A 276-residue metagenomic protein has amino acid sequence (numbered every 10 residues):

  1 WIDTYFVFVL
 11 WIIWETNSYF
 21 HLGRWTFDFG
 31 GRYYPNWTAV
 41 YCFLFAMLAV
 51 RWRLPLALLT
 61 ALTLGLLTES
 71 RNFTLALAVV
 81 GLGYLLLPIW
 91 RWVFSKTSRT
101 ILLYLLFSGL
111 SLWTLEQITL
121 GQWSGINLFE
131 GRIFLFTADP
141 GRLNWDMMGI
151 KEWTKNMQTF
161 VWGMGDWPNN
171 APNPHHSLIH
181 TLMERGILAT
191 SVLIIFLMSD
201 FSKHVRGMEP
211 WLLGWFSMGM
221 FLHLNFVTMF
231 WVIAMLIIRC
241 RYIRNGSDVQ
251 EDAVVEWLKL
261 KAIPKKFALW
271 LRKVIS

Functional and structural regions predicted by a protein language model:
W1-L22, G31-W90, I195: Alpha-helical transmembrane segments of multi-pass inner-membrane proteins
F8-W14, A61-L67, S108-T114, L213-L224: Aromatic-anchored segments of alpha-helical transmembrane domains
T26-C42, L182-G186, F221-F230: Membrane-interface micro-motifs in multi-pass membrane enzymes
R53-L58, N72-L77, R206-W211, N225-V232: Short, aromatic-rich membrane-interface segments at the entry and exit of alpha-helical transmembrane domains
L67-T68, Y84-I133, E152-K155: A membrane-periplasm/extracellular boundary helix in multi-pass inner-membrane enzymes that assemble envelope glycans
R99, E184-M220, A234-S247: Hydrophobic transmembrane alpha-helices and their immediate junctions
I126, E130-R185: Long extracytoplasmic/lumenal interhelical loops at the membrane interface of multi-pass membrane proteins
M235-S276: A juxtamembrane structural motif centered on a specific transmembrane helix
